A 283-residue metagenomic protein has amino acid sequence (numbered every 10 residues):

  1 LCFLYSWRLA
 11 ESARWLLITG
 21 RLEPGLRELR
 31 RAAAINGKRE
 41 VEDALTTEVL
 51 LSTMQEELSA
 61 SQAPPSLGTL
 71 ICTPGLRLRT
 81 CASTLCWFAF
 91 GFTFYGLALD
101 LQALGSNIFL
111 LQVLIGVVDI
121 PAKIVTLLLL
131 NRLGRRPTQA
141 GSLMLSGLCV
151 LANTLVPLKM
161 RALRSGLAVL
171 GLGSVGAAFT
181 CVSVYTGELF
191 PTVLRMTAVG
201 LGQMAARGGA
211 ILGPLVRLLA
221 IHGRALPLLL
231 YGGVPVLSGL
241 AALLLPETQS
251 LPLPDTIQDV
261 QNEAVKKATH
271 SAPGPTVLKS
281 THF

Functional and structural regions predicted by a protein language model:
L1-E57, G232-H270: Central mid-sequence intracellular linker of multi-pass
W7-W15, S66, A82-C86, R135 (+2 more regions): Short interface patches used for recognition in eukaryotic signaling and trafficking proteins
G20-R21, T73, M160, G223: Short, solvent-exposed helix-helix connector turns and helix-capping sites enriched in acidic/polar residues
L26-R27, P64, A82, C149: Generic alpha-helical structural signal
I35-L99, A103, H270-F283: Flexible cytoplasmic loops linking transmembrane helices in multi-pass membrane transporters
W87-F90, A98-P273, K279-H282: C-terminal transmembrane bundle
